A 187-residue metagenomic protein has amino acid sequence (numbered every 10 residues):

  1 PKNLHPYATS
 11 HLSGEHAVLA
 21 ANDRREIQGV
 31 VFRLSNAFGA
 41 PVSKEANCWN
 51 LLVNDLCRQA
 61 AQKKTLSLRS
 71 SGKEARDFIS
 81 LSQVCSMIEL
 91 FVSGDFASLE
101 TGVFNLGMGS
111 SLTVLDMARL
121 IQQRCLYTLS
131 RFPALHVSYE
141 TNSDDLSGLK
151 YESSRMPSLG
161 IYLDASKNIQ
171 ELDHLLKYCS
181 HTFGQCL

Functional and structural regions predicted by a protein language model:
K2-V30, S35, R58-Q62: Active-site Tyr-X1-5-Lys
L4, S35-W49, S70-S82, S110: Glycine-rich "substrate-gating" loop/helix at the edge of Rossmann-like oxidoreductase active sites
S10, W49, L149: Short, conserved glycine- and acidic-residue-centered signature motifs in active-site or ligand-binding loops
E15-L19, N54, E89, L115: Short, hydrophobic alpha-helix immediately C-terminal to the catalytic nucleophile
V18, L56, R155-P157: Structural element of the ATP-grasp superfamily
I27-F32, A40-S43, N47-D55, A60-T65: Oxidoreductase cofactor-interface core, primarily capturing Rossmann-like NAD(P)-dependent enzymes
A60-K64, L68-L187: C-terminal substrate-binding subdomain of Rossmann-fold SDR/epimerase-dehydratase oxidoreductases
